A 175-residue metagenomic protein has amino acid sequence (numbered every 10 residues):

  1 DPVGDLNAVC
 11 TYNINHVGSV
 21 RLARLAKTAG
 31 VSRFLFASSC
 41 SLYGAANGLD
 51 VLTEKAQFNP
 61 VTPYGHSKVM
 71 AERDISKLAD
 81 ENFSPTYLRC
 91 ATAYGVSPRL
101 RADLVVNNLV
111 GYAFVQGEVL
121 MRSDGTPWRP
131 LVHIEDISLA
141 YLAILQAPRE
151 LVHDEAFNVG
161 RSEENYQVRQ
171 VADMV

Functional and structural regions predicted by a protein language model:
D1-I14: NAD(P)H-binding glycine-rich loop region in Rossmannoid oxidoreductase-like domains and their noncatalytic homologs
C10-Y12, D50, A56, V61-V69 (+3 more regions): Short-chain dehydrogenase/reductase
G18, L22-A26, A71-I75, A140 (+1 more regions): Hydrophobic positions on the long internal alpha-helix of Rossmann-like NAD(P)-dependent oxidoreductase domains
V20-P63: Conserved Rossmann-fold NAD(P)-dependent oxidoreductase catalytic core, especially the SDR/UDP-sugar
L42-Y43, A93-G95, I137, S162-E164: Conserved sequence/active-site signature of Rossmann-fold short-chain dehydrogenase/reductase
A45, N59-R89, F114-V115: Active-site Tyr-X1-5-Lys
Q116-G117, M121-V175: C-terminal substrate-binding subdomain of Rossmann-fold SDR/epimerase-dehydratase oxidoreductases
